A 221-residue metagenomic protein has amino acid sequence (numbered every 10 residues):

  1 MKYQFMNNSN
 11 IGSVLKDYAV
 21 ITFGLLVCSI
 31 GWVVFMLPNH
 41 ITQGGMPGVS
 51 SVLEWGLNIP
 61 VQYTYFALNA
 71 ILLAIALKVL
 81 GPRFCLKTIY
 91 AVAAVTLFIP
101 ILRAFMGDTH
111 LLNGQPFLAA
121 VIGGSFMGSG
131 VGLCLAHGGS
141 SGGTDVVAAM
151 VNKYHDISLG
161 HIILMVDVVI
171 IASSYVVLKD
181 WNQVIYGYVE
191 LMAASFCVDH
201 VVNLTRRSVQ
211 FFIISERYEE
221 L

Functional and structural regions predicted by a protein language model:
K2-Y218: Core subunits and conserved enzymes of cellular information-processing and envelope-translocation systems across
